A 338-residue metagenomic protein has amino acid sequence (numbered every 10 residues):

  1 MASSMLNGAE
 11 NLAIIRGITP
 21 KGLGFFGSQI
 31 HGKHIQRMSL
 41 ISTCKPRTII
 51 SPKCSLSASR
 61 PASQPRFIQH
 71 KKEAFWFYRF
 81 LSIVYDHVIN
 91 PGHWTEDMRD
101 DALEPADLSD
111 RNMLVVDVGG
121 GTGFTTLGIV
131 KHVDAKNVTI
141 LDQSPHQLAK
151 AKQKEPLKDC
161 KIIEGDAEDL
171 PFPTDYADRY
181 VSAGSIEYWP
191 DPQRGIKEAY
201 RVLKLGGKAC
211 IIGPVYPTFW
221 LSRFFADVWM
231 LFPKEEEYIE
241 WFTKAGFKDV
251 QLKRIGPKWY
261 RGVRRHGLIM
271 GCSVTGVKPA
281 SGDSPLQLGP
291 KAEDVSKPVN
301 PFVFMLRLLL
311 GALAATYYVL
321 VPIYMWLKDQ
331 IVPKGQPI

Functional and structural regions predicted by a protein language model:
M1-T43: N-terminal chloroplast transit peptides
E73-W76, V84-L103: Conserved SAM-binding loop and adjacent beta-strand
H93-L114, G128: Conserved alpha-helix/loop element of class I SAM-dependent methyltransferases that forms part of the SAM/SAH-binding
M113-L170: Class I SAM-dependent methyltransferase SAM/SAH-binding core
E168-Y180: A short acidic, Gly/Pro-enriched loop at the edge of an enzyme's catalytic core that lines a small-molecule cofactor
Q193-L205: A short glycine-rich, Lys/Arg-flanked "PGG" loop and its adjoining helix->strand segment in the class I
K208-E237: Conserved class I S-adenosyl-L-methionine
K248, K258-F304, V321, M325-I338: Core SAM-dependent methyltransferase catalytic element
